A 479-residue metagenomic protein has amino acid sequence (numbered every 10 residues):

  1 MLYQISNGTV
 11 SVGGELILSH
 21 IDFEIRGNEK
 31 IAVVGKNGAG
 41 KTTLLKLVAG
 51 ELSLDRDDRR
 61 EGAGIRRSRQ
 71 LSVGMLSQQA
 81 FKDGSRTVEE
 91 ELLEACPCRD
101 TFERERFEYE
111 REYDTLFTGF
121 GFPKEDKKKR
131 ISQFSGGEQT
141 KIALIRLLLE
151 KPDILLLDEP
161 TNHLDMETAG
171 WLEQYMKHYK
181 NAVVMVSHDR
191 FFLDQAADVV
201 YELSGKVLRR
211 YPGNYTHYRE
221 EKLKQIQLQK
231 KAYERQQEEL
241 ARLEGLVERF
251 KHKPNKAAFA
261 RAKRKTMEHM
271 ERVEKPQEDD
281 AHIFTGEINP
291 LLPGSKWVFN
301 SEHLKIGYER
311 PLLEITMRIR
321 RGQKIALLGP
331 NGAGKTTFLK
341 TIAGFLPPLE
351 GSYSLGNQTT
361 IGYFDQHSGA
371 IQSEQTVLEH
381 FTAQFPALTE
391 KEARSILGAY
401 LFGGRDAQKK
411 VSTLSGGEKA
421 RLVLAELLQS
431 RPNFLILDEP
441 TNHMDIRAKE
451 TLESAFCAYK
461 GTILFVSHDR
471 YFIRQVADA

Functional and structural regions predicted by a protein language model:
M1-Q229, E287-A479: ABC ATP-binding cassette signature C-motif
E103-R104, E221-E314: Flexible nucleotide-interacting loop at or near the entrance of a catalytic core
